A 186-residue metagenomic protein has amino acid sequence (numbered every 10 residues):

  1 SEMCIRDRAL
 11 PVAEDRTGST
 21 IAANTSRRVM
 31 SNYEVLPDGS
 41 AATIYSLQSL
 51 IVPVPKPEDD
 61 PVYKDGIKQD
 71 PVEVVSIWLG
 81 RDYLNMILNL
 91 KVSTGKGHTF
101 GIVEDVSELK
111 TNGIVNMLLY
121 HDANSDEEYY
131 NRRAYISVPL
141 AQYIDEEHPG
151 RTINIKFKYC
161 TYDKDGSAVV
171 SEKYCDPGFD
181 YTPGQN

Functional and structural regions predicted by a protein language model:
M3-I5: Short, small-residue-biased leader/transition segments that mark boundaries at the very start of proteins
R16-M30: Short nucleic-acid-contacting surface segments enriched for D/E, G, S/T with interspersed K/R
E34-D60, C175: OB-fold/S1-family single-stranded nucleic acid-binding modules
V35-A42, K158-V170: Short acidic/polar inter-strand loop motif in beta-rich domains
V74-E127: Short helix-loop boundary/capping segments
Y129-L140: Aromatic sugar-binding surface patches on proteins that engage polysaccharides or sugar-phosphate polymers
D145-T161: Short, surface-exposed ligand- or partner-binding patches at beta-edge/loop junctions that are enriched in aromatics
D165-N186: Short beta-strand elements
